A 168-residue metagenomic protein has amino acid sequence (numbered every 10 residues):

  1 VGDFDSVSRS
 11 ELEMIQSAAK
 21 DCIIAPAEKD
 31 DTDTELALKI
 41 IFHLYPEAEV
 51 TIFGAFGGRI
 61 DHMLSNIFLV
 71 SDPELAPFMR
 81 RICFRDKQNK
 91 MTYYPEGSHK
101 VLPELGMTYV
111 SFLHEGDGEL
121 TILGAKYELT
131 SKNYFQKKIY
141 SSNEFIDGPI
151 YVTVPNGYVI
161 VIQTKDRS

Functional and structural regions predicted by a protein language model:
V1-L75: Acidic/Gly/His-enriched mid-domain segments of enzyme catalytic cores or analogous surface patches that mediate
E11, A19-C22, I67, S71-L75 (+5 more regions): Residue-level detector of solvent-exposed, low-hydrophobicity positions
A18-P26, R81-C83, L105-L113: A glycine-rich helix N-cap at a beta->alpha junction
A27, K87-N89, D117: Residues that form or immediately flank small-molecule/cofactor binding pockets and catalytic motifs
E47-E49, M79, M107: A general structural motif
F53-A55, R85, L113: Short beta-strand segments
D61, N66, D72-L105: Class I SAM-dependent methyltransferase SAM-binding "motif I" and its flanking Rossmann-like core
Y94-S168: Long, charged alpha-helical interface segments
